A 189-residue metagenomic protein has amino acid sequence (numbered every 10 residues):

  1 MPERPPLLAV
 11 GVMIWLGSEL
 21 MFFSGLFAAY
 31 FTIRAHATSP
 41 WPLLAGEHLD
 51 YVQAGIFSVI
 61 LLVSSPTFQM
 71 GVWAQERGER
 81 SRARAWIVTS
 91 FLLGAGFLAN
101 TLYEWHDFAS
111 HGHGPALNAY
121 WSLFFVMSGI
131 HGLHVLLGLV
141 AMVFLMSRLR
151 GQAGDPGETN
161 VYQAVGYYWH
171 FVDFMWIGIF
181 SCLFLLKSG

Functional and structural regions predicted by a protein language model:
M1-G189: ...captures the hydrophobic TM-helix bundle architecture rather than a specific catalytic motif, and can also fire on
